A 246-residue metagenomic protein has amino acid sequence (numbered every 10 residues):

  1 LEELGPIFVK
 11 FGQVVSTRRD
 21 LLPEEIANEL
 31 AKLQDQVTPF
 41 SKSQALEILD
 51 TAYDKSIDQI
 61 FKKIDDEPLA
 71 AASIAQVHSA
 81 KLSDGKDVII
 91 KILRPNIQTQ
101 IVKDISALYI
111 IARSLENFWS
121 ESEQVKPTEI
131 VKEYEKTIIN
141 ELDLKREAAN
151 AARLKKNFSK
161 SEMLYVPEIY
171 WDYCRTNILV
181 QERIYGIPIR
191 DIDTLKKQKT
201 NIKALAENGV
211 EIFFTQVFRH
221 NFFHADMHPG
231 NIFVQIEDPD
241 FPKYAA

Functional and structural regions predicted by a protein language model:
L1-Q216, N221, V234-A246: Broad phosphate/nucleotide-binding scaffolds in NTP-utilizing and phosphate-metabolizing enzymes
R219-P229: Catalytic-loop of the protein kinase fold
